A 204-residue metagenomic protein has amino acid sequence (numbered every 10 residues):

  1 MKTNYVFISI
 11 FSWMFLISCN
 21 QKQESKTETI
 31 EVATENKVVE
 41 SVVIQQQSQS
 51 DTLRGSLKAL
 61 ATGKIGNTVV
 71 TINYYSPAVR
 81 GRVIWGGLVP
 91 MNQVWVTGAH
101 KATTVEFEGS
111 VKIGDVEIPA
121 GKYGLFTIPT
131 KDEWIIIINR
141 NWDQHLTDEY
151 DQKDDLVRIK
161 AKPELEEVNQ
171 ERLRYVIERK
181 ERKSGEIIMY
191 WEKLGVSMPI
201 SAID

Functional and structural regions predicted by a protein language model:
M1-Y5: Positively charged n-region of N-terminal signal peptides that target proteins for export
V6-I10: Sec-dependent N-terminal signal peptides
F15-S18: C-terminal motif of bacterial Sec signal peptides marking the signal peptidase cleavage site
K22-L88, Q93, T147-D204: Primarily secretory-pathway and cell-envelope proteins
Q93-H145, E149: Mid-length scaffold segments of soluble, non-membrane domains
